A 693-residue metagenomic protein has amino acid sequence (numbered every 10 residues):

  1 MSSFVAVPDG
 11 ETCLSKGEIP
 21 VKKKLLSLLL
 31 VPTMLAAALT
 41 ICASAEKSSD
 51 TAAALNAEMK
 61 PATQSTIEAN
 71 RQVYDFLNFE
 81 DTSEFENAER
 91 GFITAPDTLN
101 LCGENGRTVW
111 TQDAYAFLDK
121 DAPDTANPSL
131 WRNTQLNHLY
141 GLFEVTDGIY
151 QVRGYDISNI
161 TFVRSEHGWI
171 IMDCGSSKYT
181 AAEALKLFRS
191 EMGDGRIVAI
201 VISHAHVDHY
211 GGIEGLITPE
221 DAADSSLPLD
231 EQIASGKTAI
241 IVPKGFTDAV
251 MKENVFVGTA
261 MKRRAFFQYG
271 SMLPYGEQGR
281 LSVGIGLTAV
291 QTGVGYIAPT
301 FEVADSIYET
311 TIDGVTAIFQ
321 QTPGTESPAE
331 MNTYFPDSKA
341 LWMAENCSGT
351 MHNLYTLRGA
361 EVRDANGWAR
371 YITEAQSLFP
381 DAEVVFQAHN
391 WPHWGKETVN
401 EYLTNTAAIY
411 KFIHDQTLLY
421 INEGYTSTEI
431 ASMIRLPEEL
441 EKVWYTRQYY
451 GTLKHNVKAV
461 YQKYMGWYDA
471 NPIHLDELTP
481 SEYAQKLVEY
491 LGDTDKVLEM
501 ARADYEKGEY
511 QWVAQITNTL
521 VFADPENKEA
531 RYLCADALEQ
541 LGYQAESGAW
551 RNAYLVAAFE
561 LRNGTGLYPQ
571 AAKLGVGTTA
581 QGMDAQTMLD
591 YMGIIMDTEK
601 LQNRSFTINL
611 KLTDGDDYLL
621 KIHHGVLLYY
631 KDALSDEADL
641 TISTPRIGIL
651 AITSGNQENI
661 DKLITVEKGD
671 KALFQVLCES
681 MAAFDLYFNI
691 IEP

Functional and structural regions predicted by a protein language model:
A38-K47: Sec-dependent signal peptide cleavage junction
E46-A53, A503, E509-Q515, T519-F522 (+3 more regions): Feature captures hydrophobic
S48-T134, H138, I372: N-terminal pre-domain segments of enzymes
A54-K60, S65-T66, T350, N366-E429 (+3 more regions): Divalent-metal (often Zn2+) His-rich catalytic cores of metallo-beta-lactamase-fold enzymes
Q135-G195, M331-F335, K339-E345: Conserved beta-strand hairpin/beta-sheet module of binuclear metal-dependent hydrolase folds, prominently
E144, S235, G245-T322, G367-F379: Metallo-beta-lactamase
H167-G168, Y179-A239, V521: Active-site metal-binding motif and surrounding structural segment of the metallo-beta-lactamase
W169, S176-Y179, Q291, G295-A298 (+1 more regions): Metallo-beta-lactamase
